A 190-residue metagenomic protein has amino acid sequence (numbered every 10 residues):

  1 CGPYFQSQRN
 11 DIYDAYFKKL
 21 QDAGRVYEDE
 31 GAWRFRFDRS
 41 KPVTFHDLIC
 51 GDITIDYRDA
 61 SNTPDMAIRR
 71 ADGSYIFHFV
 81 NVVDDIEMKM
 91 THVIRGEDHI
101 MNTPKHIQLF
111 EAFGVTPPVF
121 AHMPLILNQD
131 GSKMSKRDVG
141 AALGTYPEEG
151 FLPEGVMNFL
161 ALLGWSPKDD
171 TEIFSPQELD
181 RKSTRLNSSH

Functional and structural regions predicted by a protein language model:
G2-Q6, D11-K136, A142-Y146, P167: Active-site cores that bind ATP or allylic diphosphates and position pyrophosphate for catalysis
T103, G150-P153: Amphipathic alpha-helical transducer elements in NTP-driven molecular machines
L125-Q129, I173-S183: A glycine-rich phosphate-binding loop feature that marks nucleotide/adenosyl-phosphate handling sites
P167-I173: Short conserved catalytic/interaction loops centered on acidic-Pro-aromatic/His motifs
K182-H190: Conserved small/polar residues in nucleotide/adenosyl-binding loops
